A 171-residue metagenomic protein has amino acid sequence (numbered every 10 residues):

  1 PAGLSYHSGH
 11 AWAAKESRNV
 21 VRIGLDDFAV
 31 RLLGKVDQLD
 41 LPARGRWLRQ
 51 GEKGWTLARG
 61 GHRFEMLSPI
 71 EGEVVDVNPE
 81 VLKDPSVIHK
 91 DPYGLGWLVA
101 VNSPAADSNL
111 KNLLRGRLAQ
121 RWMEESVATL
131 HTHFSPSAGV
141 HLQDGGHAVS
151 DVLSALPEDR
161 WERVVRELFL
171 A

Functional and structural regions predicted by a protein language model:
P1-A171: Contiguous, well-folded functional domains in the mature portion of proteins
